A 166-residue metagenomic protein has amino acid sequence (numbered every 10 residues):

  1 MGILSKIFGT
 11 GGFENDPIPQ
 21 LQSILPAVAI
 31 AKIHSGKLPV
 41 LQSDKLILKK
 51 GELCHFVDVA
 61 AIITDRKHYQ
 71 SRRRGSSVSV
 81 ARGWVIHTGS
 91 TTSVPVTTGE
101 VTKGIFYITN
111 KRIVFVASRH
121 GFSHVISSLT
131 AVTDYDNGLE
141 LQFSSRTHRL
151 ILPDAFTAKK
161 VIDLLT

Functional and structural regions predicted by a protein language model:
G2-N15, Q20-L25, I62, H68-Y69 (+4 more regions): Acidic, Ser/Thr- and proline-rich intrinsically disordered linker/docking segments of eukaryotic scaffolds
I3-K103: Anionic N-terminal interaction surfaces
S76-R82, N110-A117: Short charge-dense sequence patches
